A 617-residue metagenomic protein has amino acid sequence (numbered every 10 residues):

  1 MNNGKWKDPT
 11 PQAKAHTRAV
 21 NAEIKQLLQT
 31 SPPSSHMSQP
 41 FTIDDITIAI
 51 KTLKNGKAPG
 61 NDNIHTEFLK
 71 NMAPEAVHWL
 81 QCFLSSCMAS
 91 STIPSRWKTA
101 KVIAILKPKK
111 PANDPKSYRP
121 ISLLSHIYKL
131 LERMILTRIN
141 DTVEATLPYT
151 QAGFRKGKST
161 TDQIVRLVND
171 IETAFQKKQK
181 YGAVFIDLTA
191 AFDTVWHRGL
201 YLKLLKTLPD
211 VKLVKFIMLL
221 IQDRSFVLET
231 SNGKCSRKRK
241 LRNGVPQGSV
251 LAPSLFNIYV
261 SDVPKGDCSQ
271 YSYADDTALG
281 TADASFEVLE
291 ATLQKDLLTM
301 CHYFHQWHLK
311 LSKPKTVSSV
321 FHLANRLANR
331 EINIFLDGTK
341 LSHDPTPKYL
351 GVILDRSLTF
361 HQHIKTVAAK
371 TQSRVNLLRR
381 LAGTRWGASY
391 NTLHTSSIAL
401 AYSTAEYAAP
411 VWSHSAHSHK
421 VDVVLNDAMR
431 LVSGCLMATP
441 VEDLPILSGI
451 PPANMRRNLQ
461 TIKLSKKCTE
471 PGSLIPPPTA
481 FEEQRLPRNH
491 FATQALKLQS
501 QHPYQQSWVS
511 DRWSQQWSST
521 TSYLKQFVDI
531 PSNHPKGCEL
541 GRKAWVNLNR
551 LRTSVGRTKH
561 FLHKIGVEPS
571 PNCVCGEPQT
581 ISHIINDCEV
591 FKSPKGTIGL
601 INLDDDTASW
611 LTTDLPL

Functional and structural regions predicted by a protein language model:
M1-K116, S122, H126-L130, L147 (+6 more regions): Surface-exposed loop/turn segments and immediately adjacent short secondary-structure elements within folded domains
H36, N232-G233, K295, L309-P345: Short, conserved micro-motifs composed of acidic
G56-I64, V102, N113-L123, T161-L202 (+1 more regions): Conserved catalytic palm subdomain of right-hand nucleotidyl-transferase polymerases, strongest for RNA-directed enzymes
G60, T99-V102, R119, G153 (+7 more regions): Catalytic palm active-site di-aspartate
K70, A190-T207, A278-H302: Catalytic palm subdomain of template-directed nucleic-acid polymerases, centered on the conserved carboxylate motif
I135-Q151, S236, P253-T281: Active-site palm subdomain of RNA-directed nucleic acid polymerases
I139, Y273-A274, H305-L327, K348-T469: Non-catalytic, peripheral interaction segments enriched in hydrophobic/basic residues
L219, F226, Q494-Q579, D604 (+1 more regions): Helix/loop segments that flank and initiate small ligand/metal-binding modules
